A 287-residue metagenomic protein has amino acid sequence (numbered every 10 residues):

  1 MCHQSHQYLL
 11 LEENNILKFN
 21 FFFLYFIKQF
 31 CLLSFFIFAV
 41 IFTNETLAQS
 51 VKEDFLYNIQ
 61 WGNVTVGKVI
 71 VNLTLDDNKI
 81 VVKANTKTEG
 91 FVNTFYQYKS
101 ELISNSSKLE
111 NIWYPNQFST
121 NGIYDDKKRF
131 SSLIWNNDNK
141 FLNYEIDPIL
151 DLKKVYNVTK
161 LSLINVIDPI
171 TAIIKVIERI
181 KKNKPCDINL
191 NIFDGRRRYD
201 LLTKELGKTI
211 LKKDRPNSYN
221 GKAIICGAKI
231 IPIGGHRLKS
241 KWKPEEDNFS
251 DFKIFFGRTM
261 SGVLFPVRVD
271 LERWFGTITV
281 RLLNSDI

Functional and structural regions predicted by a protein language model:
M1-I27: N-terminal secretory signal peptides that target proteins for export/translocation
N20, L163-V166, L271: Intrinsic-disorder-associated interaction segments
F30-F35: Sec-dependent signal peptide hydrophobic core
Q49-N137, N183-I287: Acidic, serine/threonine-rich low-complexity disordered tracts
N143-L201: A charged, solvent-exposed segment within the mature domains of Sec-exported extracytoplasmic proteins
